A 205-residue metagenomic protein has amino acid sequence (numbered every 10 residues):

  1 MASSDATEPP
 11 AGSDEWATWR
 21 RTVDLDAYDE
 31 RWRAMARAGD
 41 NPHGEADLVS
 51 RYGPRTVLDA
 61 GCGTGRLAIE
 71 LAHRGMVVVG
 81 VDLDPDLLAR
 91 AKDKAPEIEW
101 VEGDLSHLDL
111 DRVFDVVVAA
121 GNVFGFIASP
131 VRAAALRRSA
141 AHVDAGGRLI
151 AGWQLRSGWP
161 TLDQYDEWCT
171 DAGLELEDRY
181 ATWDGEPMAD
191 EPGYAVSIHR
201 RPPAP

Functional and structural regions predicted by a protein language model:
M1-G53: Conserved class I S-adenosyl-L-methionine
P54-G63: Conserved class I S-adenosyl-L-methionine
T64-H107: Class I SAM-dependent methyltransferase SAM/SAH-binding core
S106-V116: A short acidic, Gly/Pro-enriched loop at the edge of an enzyme's catalytic core that lines a small-molecule cofactor
D115-P130: A short SAM/SAH-binding and catalytic strip from SAM-dependent methyltransferases
A133-A145: A short glycine-rich, Lys/Arg-flanked "PGG" loop and its adjoining helix->strand segment in the class I
G146-W153: Conserved beta-strand signature within the Rossmann-like core of class I S-adenosyl-L-methionine
W168, A172-P205: Class I S-adenosyl-L-methionine
